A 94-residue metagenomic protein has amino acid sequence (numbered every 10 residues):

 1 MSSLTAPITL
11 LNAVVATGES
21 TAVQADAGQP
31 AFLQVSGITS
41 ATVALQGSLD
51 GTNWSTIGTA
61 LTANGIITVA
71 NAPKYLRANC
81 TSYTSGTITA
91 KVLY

Functional and structural regions predicted by a protein language model:
M1-D26: Transition segment at domain starts
S2, Y83-Y94: Edge beta-strands of jelly-roll/beta-sandwich modules across compartments, strongly enriched in secreted/luminal
P7, E19, D50-A60: Tryptophan-centered short beta-strand motifs
T21-I38: A short, compositionally biased N-terminal segment around positions ~18-40 that is enriched in charged/polar residues
T21-Q24, N64-A70: Exposed aromatic-hydrophobic patches
G28-L33, A70-T87: Noncatalytic modules at the cell exterior or secretory-pathway interfaces, chiefly beta-strand-rich lectin/adhesion
I38-A41, D50-T52, S82-S85: Acidic glycine-/aspartate-rich tracts in secreted/extracellular proteins
Q46-S48: Conserved Ser/Thr-centered positions that define the repeating blades of beta-propeller domains
